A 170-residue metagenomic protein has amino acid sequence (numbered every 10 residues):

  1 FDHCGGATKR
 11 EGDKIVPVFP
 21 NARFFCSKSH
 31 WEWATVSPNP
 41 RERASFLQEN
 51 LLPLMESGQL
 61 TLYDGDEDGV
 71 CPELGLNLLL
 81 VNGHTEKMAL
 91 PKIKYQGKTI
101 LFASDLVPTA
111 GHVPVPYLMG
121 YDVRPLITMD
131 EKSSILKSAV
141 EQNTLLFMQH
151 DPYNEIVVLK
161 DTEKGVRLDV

Functional and structural regions predicted by a protein language model:
F1-D2: Metallo-beta-lactamase
G5, D13, M88, Q96-V170: Cap/insert and terminal regions of metallo-dependent hydrolase folds
K9-E11, I15-L80, D130-N143: Metallo-beta-lactamase
H30, D66, N82, Y95 (+2 more regions): A broadly conserved detector of short glycine/acidic/proline-rich loop/turn motifs that flank catalytic sites and bind
T35-P38, E73, P91, V113-P114 (+1 more regions): Short, well-ordered secondary-structure micro-motifs
L76-N82, I100-D105: Active-site-proximal beta-strand elements of phosphoester/diester hydrolases
